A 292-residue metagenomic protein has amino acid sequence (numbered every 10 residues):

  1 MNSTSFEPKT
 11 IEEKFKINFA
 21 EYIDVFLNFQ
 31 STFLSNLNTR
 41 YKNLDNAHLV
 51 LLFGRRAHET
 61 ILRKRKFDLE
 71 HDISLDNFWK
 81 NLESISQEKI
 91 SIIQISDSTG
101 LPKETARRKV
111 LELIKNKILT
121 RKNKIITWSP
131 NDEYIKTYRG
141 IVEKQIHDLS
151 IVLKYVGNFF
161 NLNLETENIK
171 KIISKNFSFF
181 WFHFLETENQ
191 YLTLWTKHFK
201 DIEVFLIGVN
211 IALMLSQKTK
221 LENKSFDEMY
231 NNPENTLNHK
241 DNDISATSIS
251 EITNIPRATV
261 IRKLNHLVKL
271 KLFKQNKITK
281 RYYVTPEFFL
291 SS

Functional and structural regions predicted by a protein language model:
M1-L51, N158-F205: N-terminal leader segment of winged-helix/HTH proteins
N18, H266, F289-S291: Hydrophobic alpha-helical segments
A47-E88, L206-N242: Short helix->loop/beta-hairpin flanking segments within DNA-binding domains
Q87-D97, L113, D241-E251: A short alpha-helical element within helix-turn-helix/winged-helix DNA-binding domains across DNA-binding proteins
G100-K115, N254-K269: Short amphipathic alpha-helical interaction segments
I114-I125, V268-K280: A short, conserved structural fragment
N123-T137, K277-L290: Accessory beta->alpha helical hairpin/"wing" motif in late/C-terminal subdomains of nucleic-acid enzymes
Y134-K171, L290-S292: Short, amphipathic alpha-helical interaction segments positioned at domain boundaries
